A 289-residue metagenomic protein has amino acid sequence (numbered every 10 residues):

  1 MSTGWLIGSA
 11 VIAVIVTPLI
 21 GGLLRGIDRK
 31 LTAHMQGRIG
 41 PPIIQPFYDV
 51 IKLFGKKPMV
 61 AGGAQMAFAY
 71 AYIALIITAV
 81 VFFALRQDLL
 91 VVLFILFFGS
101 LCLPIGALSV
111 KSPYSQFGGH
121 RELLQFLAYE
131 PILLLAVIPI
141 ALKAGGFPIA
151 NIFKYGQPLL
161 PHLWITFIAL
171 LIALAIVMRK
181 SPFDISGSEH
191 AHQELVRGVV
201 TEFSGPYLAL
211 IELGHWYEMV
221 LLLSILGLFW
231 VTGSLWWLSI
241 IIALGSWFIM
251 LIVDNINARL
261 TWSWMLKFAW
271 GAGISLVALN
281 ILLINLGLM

Functional and structural regions predicted by a protein language model:
M1-M289: Alpha-helical transmembrane segments of multi-pass membrane proteins predominantly involved in bioenergetics
